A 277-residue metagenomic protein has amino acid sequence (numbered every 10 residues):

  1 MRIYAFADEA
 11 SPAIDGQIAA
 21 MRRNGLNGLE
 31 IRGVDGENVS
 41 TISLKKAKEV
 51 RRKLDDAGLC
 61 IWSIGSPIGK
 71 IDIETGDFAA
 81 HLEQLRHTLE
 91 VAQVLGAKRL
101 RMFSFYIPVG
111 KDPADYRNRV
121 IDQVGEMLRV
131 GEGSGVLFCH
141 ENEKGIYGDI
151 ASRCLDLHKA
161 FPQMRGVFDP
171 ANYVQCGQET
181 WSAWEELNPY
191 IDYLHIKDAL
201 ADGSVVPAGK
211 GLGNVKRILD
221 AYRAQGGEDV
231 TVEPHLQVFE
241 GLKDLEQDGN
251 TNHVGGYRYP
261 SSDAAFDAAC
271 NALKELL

Functional and structural regions predicted by a protein language model:
M1-A7, L29-I31, I61-S66, L100-M102 (+4 more regions): Hydrophobic faces of well-ordered beta-strands that scaffold small-molecule active sites in alpha/beta enzyme cores
M1-Y4, S11-G25, R51, D55 (+2 more regions): Histidine-acidic metal/acid-base catalytic patches
A7, V39-S40, F78, R117 (+2 more regions): A generic secondary-structure micro-motif detector that highlights 1-2 residue hydrophobic/ambivalent hotspots embedded
E9-S11, G33-D35, P67-K70, S104-P108 (+5 more regions): Active-site-proximal loop/turn and secondary-structure-junction residues that shape catalytic pockets, frequently
D15-A19, K53-D56, I73-G166, Q175-G177 (+2 more regions): Active-site acidic/histidine proton-transfer and metal-coordination neighborhood in alpha/beta enzyme cores
E30-D55, S104-D112: Glycine-rich, proline-tolerant flexible connector loops at the mouths of alpha/beta enzymes
K70-F78, V205-G209: The substrate-binding groove and active-site-proximal loops of carbohydrate-active enzymes, especially glycoside
